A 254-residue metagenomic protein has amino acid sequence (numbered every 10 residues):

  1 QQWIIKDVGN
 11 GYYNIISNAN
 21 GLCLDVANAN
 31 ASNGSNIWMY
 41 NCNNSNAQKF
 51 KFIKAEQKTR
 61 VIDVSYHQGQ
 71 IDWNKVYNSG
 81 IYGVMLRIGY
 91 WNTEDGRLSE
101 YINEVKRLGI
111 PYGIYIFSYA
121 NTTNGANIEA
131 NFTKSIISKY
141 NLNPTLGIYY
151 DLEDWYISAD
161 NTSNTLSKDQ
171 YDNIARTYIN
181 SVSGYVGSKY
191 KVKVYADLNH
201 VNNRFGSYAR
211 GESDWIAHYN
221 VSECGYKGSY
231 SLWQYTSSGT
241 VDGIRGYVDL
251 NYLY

Functional and structural regions predicted by a protein language model:
Q2-A31, N46-A55: Extracellular glycan-recognition/adhesion modules and their associated mucin-like linkers
G9, A19, N28-N30, K54 (+6 more regions): A mature extracytoplasmic/lumenal domain signature
E56-V64, A209-Y254: Functionally critical loop-and-helix segments that line ligand-binding/catalytic clefts of soluble enzyme domains
Q57-Y82, L86-G184: Substrate-binding cleft of extracellular glycoside hydrolase catalytic domains
G125-I128, H200-Y208: Glycine-rich, charge-decorated loop segments at or immediately adjacent to ligand/cofactor-binding or catalytic sites
K134-Y150, D154, F205-S229: Structural recognition of alpha->loop->beta junctions
T162-Y171, K189-V194, G211-H218: Extracellular glycoside hydrolase catalytic/binding regions
V186-N203: Aromatic-lined carbohydrate-recognition surfaces of secreted/lumenal glycan-active proteins
